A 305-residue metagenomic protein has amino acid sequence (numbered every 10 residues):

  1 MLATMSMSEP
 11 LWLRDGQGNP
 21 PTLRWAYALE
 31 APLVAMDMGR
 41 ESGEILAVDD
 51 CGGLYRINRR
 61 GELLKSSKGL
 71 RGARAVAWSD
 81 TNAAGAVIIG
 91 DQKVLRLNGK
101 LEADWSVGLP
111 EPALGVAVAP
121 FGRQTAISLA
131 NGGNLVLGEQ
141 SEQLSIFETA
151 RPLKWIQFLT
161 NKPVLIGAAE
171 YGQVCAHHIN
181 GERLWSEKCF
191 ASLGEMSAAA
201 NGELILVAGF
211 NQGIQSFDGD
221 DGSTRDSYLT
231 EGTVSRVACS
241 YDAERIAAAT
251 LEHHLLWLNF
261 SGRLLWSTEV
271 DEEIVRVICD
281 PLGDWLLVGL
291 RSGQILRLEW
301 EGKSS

Functional and structural regions predicted by a protein language model:
T4-P32: A short helix->beta-strand "capping" segment at the edge of beta-propeller domains
T22-Y27, E62-K68, E102-V107, E142-E148 (+3 more regions): A short beta-strand motif characteristic of beta-propeller blades
W25-G52: Beta-strand-rich domains and repeat architectures in extracellular enzymes and scaffolds, especially beta-propellers
M36, V76, V116-V118, I156 (+3 more regions): Hydrophobic core register within WD40 beta-propeller blades
R40-S42, D80-N82, P120-G122, T160-K162 (+3 more regions): Residue-level detector of Asp-centered blade-edge/turn motifs that repeat once per structural unit in beta-propeller
I45, G85-A86, T125, L165 (+3 more regions): Hydrophobic beta-strand positions that form the internal "hydrophobic ladder" of WD40/Gbeta-like beta-propeller blades
N58-R60, N98-E102, G138-S141, H178-E182 (+3 more regions): Short loop/turn segments that connect beta-strands within beta-propeller blades
D271-S305: Blade-level signature of beta-propeller repeat domains, shared across WD40, Kelch, NHL, RCC1 and BNR/Asp-box propellers
